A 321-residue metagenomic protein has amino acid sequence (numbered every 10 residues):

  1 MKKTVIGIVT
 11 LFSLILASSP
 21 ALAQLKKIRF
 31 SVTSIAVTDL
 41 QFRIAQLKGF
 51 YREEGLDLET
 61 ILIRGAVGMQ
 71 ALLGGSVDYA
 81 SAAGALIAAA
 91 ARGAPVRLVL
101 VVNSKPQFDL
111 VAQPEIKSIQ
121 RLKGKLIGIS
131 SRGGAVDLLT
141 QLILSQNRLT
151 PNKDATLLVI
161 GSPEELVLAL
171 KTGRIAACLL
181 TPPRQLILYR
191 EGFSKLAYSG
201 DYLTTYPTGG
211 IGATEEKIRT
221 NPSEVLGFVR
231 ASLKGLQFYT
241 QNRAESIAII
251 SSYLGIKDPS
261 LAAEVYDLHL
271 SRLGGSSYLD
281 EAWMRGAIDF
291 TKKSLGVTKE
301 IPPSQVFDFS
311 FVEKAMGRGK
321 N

Functional and structural regions predicted by a protein language model:
M1-T4: Positively charged n-region of N-terminal signal peptides that target proteins for export
G7-A17: Bacterial N-terminal signal peptides
S19-A23: Sec/Tat signal peptide C-region and signal peptidase I cleavage site
Q24-I160, A169-T172, A176-P182, K195-S199 (+1 more regions): Short, glycine-/small- and polar/acidic-enriched structural segments that line small-molecule recognition paths
D39, M69, L73, D137 (+9 more regions): Extracytoplasmic/secreted envelope proteins and their assembly/folding machinery, especially bacterial periplasmic
G84-A85, E164-L254: Pocket-lining segment of extracytoplasmic ligand-binding domains
R219-K299: Secondary-structure end/capping motifs
I288-N321: Conserved C-terminal helix/tail region of periplasmic/extracytoplasmic solute-binding proteins
